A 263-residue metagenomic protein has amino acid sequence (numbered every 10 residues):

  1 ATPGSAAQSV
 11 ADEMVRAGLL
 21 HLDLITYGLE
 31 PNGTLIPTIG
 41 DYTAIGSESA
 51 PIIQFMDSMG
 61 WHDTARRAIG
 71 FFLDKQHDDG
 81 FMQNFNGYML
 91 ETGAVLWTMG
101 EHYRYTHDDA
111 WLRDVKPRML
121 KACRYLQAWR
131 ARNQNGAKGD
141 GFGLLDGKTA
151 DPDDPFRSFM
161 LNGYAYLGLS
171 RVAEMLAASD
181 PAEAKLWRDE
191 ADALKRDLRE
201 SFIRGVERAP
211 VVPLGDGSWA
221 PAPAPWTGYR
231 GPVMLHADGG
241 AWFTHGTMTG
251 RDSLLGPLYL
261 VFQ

Functional and structural regions predicted by a protein language model:
T2-R113, R157, H236-Q263: Substrate-binding groove/exosite segments of carbohydrate-active enzymes
D12, H62, R66, D109 (+5 more regions): Non-membrane alpha-helical structural segments and their capping/turn regions in soluble enzymes
G18-E30, G60-F81, V115-A137, E190-A209 (+1 more regions): Long, well-ordered core segments of solenoidal/helical folds
T38, F72, Q76, F85 (+6 more regions): Solvent-exposed, non-transmembrane amphipathic alpha-helical segments
I52, I69, L73, M99 (+5 more regions): General N-terminal targeting signals
A131-K138, F142-D146, D154-R157, Y164-Q263: Catalytic cores of carbohydrate-active enzymes
